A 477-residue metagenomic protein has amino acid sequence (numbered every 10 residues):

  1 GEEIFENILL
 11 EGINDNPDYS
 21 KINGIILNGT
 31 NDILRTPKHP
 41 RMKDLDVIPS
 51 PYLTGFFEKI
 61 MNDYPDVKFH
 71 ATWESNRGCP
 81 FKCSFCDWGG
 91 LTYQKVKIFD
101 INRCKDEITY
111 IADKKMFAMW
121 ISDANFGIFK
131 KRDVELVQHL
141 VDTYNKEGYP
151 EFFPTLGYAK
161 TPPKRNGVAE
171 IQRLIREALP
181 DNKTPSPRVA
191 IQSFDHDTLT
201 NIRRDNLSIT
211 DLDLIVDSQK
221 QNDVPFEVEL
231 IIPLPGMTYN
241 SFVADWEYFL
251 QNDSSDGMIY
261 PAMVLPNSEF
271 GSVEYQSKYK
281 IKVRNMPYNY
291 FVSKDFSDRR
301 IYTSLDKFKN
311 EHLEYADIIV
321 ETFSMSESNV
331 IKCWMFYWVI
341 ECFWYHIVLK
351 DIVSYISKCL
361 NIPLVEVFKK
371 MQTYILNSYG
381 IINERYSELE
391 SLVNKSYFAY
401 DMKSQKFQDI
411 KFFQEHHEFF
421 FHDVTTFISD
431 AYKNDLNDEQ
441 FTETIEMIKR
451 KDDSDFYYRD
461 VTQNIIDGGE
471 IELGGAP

Functional and structural regions predicted by a protein language model:
G1-K43: Glycine-rich beta-alpha loop elements in corrinoid/cobalamin-binding modules across cobalamin-dependent enzymes
I25, I48, C79, C83 (+5 more regions): Conserved, mostly hydrophobic/aromatic
H39-K59: A short, charged helix-loop
Y64-N102: Canonical Radical SAM [4Fe-4S] cluster-binding loop centered on the CxxxCxxC motif and its immediate flanking residues
F81, F129-K131, I191-Q192, H196-R203 (+3 more regions): Flexible glycine/acidic-rich beta-alpha junction loops that bind and position SAM and/or redox cofactors in anaerobic
D100-P235: Conserved SAM/AdoMet-binding glycine-rich loop
L156, W246-F249, I259: Phosphate/diphosphate-binding loops
E311-P477: Radical SAM enzyme core and accessory elements
